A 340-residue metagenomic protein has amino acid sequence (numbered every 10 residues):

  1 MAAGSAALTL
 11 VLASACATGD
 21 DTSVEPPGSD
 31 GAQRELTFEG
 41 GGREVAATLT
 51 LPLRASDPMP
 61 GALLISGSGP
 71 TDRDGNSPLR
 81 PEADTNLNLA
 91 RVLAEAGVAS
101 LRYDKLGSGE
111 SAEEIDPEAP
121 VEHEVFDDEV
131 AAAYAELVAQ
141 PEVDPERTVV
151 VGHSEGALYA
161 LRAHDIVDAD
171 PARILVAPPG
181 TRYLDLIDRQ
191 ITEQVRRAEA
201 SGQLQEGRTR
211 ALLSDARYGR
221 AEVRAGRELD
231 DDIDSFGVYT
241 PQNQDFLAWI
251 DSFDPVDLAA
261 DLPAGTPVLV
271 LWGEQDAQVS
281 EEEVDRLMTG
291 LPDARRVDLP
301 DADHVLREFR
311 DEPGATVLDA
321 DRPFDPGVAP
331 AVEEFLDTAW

Functional and structural regions predicted by a protein language model:
V24-D57: N-terminal cap/lid segment of alpha/beta-hydrolase-fold proteins
R54-P58, A62-V92: Short, surface-exposed "cap/lid" segments of acyl-processing enzymes
D84-A112: Conserved alpha/beta-hydrolase
A119-P141: Alpha/beta-hydrolase active-site loop
I174-L258: Accessory cap/linker subdomain of secreted extracellular hydrolases
L262, V270-W272: Short beta-strand/loop motif that positions the catalytic acidic residue of the alpha/beta-hydrolase fold
A277-E283: Conserved alpha/beta-hydrolase "acid-adjacent" motif
A302-L306, R310-W340: Catalytic active-site module of serine/aspartate enzymes centered on a nucleophile-bearing elbow/loop
